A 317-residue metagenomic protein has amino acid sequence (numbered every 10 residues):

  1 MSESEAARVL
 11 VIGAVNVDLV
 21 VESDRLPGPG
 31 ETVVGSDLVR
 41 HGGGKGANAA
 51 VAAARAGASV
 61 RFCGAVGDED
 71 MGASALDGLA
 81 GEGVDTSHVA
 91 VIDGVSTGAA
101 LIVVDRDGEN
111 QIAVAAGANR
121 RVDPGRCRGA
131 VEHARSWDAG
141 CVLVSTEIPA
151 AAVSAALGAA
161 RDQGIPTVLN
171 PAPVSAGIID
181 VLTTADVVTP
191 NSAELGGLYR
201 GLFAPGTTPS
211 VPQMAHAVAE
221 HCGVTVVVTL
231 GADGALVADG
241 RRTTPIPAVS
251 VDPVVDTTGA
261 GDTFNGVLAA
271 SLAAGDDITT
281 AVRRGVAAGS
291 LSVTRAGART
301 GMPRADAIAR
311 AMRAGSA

Functional and structural regions predicted by a protein language model:
M1-A65, D70-G81, P253-V254: Glycine-rich phosphate/adenosyl-contacting loop at the front of the ribokinase-like
M1-V9, S175-A176, P205-A317: Conserved phosphate-binding/catalytic region of the ribokinase-like
I12, D37-V39, C63-D68, T86-T97 (+4 more regions): Beta-strand->loop->alpha-helix junctions that form or flank phosphate-binding loops in nucleotide-handling enzymes
P29-V33, R40, R55-C141, A309-A317: Conserved N-terminal subdomain of the carbohydrate kinase-like
A53, N191, G261: Short, conserved phosphate/pyrophosphate- and ester-handling motifs at nucleotide-, phospho-/glycolipid
A54, A80, R161-D162, E220: Anion (oxyanion) recognition and catalysis
C127, A139-Q213, D233-A235: Conserved beta-alpha-beta core of the PfkB/ribokinase-like small-molecule kinase fold
